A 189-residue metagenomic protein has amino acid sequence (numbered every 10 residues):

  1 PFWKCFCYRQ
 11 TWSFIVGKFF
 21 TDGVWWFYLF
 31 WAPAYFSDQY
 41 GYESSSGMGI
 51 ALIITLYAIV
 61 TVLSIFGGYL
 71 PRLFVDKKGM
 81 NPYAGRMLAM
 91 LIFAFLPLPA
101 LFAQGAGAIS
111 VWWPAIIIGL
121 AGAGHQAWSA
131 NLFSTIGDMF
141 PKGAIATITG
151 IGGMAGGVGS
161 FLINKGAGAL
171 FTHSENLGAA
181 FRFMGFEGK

Functional and structural regions predicted by a protein language model:
F2-Y8, S45, P82, A106-A108 (+1 more regions): Helix-boundary and loop/linker segments of multi-pass membrane transporters
C7-G68, A121-F133, G137, S160-N164: Extracytoplasmic gate region of multi-pass secondary transporters
V16, F20, T55-A58, I92-L96 (+6 more regions): Hydrophobic residues within alpha-helical transmembrane segments of multi-pass solute transporters/permease subunits
F36-S37, L70-P71, V75, G166-E175: Interfacial helix-cap and linker-helix signal at transmembrane-aqueous boundaries of multi-pass secondary transporters
G41-I59, A84-L88, W112-I116, T147-I151 (+1 more regions): Loop-to-transmembrane helix entry
P82-L88, G168-G188: A membrane-interface helix-boundary motif in multi-pass transporters
Y83-L132: C-terminal transmembrane helical hairpin of 12-TM major facilitator-type secondary transporters
G137-S174: A late C-terminal transmembrane helix in Major Facilitator Superfamily
